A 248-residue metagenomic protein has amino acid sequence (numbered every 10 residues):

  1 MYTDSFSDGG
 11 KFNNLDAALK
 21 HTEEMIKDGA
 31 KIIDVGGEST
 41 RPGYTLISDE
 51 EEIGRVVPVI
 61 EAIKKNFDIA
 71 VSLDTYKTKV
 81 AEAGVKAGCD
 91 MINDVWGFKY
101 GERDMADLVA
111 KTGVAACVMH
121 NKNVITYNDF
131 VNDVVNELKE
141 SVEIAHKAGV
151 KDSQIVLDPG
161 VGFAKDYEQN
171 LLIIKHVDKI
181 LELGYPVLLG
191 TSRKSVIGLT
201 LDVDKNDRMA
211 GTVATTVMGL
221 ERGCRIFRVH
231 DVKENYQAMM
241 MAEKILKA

Functional and structural regions predicted by a protein language model:
S5-H21, T40-P58, A62, F67 (+4 more regions): Active-site-adjacent loop and "lid" segments of alpha/beta metabolic enzymes
K20-G36: Catalytic domains of carbohydrate-active enzymes, especially glycoside hydrolases
I26-K31, S141-Q154: Phosphate/pyrophosphate-binding loops at sites that engage ATP/ADP/AMP, CoA/4′-phosphopantetheine, polyphosphate
G29, D34, G88, G149 (+1 more regions): Conserved functional loop/turn residues at catalytic and ligand-binding sites
